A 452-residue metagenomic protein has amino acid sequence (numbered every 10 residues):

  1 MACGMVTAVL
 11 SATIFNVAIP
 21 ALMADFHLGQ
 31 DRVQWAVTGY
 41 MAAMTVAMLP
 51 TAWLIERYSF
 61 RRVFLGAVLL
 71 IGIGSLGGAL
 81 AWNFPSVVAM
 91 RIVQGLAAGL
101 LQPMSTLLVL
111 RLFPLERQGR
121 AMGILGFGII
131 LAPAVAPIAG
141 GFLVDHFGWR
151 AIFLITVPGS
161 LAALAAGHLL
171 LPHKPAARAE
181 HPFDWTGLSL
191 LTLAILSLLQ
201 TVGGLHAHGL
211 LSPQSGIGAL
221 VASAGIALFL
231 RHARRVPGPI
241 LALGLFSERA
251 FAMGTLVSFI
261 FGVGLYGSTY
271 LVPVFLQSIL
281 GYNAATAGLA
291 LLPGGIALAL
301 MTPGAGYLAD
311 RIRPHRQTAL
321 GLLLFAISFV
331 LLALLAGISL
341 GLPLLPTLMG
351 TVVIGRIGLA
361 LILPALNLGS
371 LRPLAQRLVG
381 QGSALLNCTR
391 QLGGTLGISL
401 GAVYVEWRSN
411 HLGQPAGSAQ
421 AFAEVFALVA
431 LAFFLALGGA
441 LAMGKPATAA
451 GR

Functional and structural regions predicted by a protein language model:
M1-I19, F26, Q30-A52, E56-F64 (+11 more regions): 12-transmembrane solute porter fold
P50-T186, Q376: Helix-loop-helix hairpins in multi-pass membrane proteins, especially solute transporters
L76-G77, F142, L196, Q200 (+2 more regions): Alpha-helical transmembrane segments of multipass membrane proteins
A97, A162, S189, L220-V221 (+1 more regions): Membrane-embedded alpha-helical segments of multi-pass membrane proteins, especially the transmembrane helices
E116, L164-T192, L210, R234-R249 (+3 more regions): Flexible interhelical linker loops that connect adjacent transmembrane helices in multi-pass membrane transporters
V157-A176, T192-G204, V221-V236, A436-G444: C-terminal membrane-cytosol helix-exit motif in multi-pass small-molecule transporters
T201-P213, P415-F422: Membrane-interfacial helix-loop-helix junctions in multi-pass membrane proteins
